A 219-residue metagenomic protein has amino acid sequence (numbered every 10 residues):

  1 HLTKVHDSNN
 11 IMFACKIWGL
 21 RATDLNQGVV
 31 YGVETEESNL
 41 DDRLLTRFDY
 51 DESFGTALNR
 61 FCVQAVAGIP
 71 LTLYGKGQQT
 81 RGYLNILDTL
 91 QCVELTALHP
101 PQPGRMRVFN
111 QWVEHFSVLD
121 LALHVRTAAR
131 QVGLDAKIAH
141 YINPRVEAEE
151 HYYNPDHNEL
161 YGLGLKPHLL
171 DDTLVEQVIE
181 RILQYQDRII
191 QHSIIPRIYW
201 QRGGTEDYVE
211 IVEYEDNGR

Functional and structural regions predicted by a protein language model:
H1-G28, V33, A57-A67: Active-site Tyr-X1-5-Lys
H1-L2, E52, E147-A148: Residue-level marker of alpha-helix boundaries and capping positions
I17, D49-D51, P70, A139-H140: Intrinsically disordered, low-complexity segments enriched in polar/charged residues with Gly/Pro, especially when
G28-G55, G75-L87, E114: Glycine-rich "substrate-gating" loop/helix at the edge of Rossmann-like oxidoreductase active sites
A65-R219: C-terminal substrate-binding subdomain of Rossmann-fold SDR/epimerase-dehydratase oxidoreductases
